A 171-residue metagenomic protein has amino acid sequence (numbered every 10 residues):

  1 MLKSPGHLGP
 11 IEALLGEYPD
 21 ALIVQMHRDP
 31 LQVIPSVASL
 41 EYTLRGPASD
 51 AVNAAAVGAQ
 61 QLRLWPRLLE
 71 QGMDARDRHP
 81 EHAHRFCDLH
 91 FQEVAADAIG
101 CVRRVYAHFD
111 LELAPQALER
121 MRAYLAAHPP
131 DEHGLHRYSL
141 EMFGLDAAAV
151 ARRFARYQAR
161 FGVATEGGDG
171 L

Functional and structural regions predicted by a protein language model:
M1-K3, I23-Q25, D88: A structural signal for short, well-ordered beta-strand segments and their strand-loop junctions that often border
L2, H7-A21, R45: Long, K/E/R/D-enriched contiguous segments that form extended
S4, V37-D88, Q92-L171: PAPS-dependent sulfotransferases, especially Golgi type II membrane carbohydrate sulfotransferases
H7-E12, L31-I34, A95-A98: Flexible loop/turn segments at secondary-structure boundaries
L14-S39: Conserved phosphate-donor/acceptor-positioning beta-strand/loop module used by diverse small-molecule
